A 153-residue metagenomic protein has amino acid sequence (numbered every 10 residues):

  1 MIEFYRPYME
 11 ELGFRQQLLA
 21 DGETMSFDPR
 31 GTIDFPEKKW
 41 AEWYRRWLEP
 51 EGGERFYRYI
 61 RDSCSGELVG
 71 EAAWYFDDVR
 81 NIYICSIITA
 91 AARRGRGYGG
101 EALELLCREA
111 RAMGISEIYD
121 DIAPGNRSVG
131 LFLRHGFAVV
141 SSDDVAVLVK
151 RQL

Functional and structural regions predicted by a protein language model:
M1-E42: A short, well-structured alpha-helix characteristic of acyl/acetyltransferase catalytic modules
I33-I84, A90-A92, D143, L153: Acetyl-CoA-dependent GNAT
E71-F76, L106, M113, L131: Long, contiguous binding/interaction regions
A90, E109, Y119-G130: Conserved beta-strand-loop-alpha-helix junction that forms the acyl-donor binding cleft
R93, G97-L105: Conserved acetyl-CoA pyrophosphate-binding loop and the N-cap/start of the following alpha-helix in GNAT-like
G100, P124-S141: Conserved active-site alpha-helix within GNAT-family acetyltransferase domains
H135-L153: Active-site/acyl-donor-binding loops of N-acyltransferases
